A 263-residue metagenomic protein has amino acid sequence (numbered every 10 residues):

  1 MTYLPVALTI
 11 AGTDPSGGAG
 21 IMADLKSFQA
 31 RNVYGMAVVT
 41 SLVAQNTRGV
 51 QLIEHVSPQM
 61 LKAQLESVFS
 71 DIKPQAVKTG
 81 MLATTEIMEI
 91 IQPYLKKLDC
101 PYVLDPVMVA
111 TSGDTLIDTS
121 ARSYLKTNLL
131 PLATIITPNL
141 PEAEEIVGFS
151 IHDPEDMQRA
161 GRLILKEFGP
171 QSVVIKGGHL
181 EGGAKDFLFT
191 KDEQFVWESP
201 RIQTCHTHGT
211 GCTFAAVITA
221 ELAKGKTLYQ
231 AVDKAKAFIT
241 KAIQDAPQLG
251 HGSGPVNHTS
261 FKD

Functional and structural regions predicted by a protein language model:
M1-L4, T9, G20, G182-W197: Acidic-glycine-rich active-site phosphate/pyrophosphate-binding loop
T2-T9, Q29-T111: Conserved N-terminal subdomain of the carbohydrate kinase-like
L4, H55, Y229-D263: Charged C-terminal helix
I10-S16, F195-H208: Short pre-catalytic strand/loop immediately N-terminal to key active-site residues, enriched for Gly-Thr
G17-V33: N-terminal basic/disordered segments at the start of proteins
M22, E145, T204-L228: Short, small-residue alpha-helix embedded
N32-M36, F195, E221-K234: Phosphate-handling active-site elements
T119-Q194: Conserved phosphate/ATP/ADP-binding segment of small-molecule kinases
